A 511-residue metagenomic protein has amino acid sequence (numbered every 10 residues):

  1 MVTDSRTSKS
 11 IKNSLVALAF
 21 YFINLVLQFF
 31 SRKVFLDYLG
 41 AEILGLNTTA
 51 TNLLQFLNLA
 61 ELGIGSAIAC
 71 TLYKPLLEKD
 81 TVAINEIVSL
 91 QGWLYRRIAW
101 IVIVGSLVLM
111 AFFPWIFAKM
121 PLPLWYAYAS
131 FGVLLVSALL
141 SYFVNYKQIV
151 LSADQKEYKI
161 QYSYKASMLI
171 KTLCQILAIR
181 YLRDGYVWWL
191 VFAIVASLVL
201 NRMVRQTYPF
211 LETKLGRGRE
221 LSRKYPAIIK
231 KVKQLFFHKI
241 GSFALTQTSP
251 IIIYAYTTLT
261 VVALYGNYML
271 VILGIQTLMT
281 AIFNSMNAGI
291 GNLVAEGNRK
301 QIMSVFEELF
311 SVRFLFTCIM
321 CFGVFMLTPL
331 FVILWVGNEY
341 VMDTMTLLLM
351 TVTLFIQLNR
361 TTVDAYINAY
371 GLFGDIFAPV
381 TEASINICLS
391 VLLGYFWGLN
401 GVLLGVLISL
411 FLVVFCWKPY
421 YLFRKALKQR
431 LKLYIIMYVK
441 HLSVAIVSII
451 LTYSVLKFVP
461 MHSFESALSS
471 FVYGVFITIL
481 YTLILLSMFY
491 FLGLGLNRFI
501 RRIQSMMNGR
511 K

Functional and structural regions predicted by a protein language model:
M1-F29, V82-W93, W125-A127, Y208-P209 (+3 more regions): N-terminal membrane topogenesis motif
M1-S10, Y186-V187, M203-Q247, G289-S304 (+1 more regions): Interhelical loop/hinge segments that connect adjacent transmembrane helices in multipass membrane
M1-V2, L427-R430, T452-K511: Membrane-proximal transmembrane or re-entrant/amphipathic helices at the cytosolic face
R6-K74, I103-L109, S137, K171-T172 (+4 more regions): Signature of the first transmembrane helix
K12-R32, S167, F192-P209, S222-N292 (+6 more regions): Transmembrane helical elements of multi-pass membrane transporters/channels
L36-Y38, E42-I43, Y158, L169-N201 (+3 more regions): Membrane-interface helix-loop junctions in multi-pass transport and translocation proteins
L62-E78, A153, E212-T213, I272-S311 (+1 more regions): Helix-loop junctions and terminal segments of transmembrane helices in multi-pass membrane transport/translocation
Y95-T248, V352, T381, S454: Hydrophobic transmembrane helix module of multi-pass membrane transport proteins
